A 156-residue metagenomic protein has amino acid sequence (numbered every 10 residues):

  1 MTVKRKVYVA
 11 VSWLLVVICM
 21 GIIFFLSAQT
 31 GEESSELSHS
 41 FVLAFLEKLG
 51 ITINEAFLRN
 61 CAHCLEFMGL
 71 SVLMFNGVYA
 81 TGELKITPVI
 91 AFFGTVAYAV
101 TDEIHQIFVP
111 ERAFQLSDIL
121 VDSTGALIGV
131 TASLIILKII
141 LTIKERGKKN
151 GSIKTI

Functional and structural regions predicted by a protein language model:
M1, K144-I156: Membrane-interfacial, low-structure loops and terminal tails that flank and connect transmembrane helices in multi-pass
M1-S71: "…centered on the first transmembrane helix and the immediately adjacent amphipathic helix/loop
K6-A10, E83-F92, R112-L116: Membrane-helix interface segments
I18-I23, P88-I107: Small-polar-interrupted transmembrane alpha-helices in polytopic inner-membrane proteins
C64-T81, A126-I139: Membrane-interfacial alpha-helical segments at the cytosolic side of multi-pass membrane proteins
G77-I86, H105-V109, A113, I136 (+1 more regions): Membrane-interfacial segments
V100-S123: Interfacial helix-loop-helix junctions of multi-pass membrane proteins
